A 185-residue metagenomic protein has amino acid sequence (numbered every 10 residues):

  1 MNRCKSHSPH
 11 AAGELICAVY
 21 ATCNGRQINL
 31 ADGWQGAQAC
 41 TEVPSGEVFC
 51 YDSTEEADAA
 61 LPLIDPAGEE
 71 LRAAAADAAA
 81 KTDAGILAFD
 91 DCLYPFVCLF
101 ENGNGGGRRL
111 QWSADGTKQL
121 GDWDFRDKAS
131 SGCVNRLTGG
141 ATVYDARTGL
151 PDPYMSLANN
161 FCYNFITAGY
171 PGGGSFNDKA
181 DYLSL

Functional and structural regions predicted by a protein language model:
M1-L185: Compact beta-sheet-dominated domain cores in extracellular/mature segments
